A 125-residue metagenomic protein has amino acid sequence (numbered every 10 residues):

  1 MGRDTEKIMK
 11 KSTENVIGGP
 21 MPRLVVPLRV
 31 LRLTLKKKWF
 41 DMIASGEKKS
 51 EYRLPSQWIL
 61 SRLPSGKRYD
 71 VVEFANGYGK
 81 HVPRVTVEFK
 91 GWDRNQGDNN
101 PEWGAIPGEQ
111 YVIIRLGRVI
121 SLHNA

Functional and structural regions predicted by a protein language model:
K10-A125: Structured alpha/beta reader/binder surfaces that contact nucleic acids or chromatin modification marks
